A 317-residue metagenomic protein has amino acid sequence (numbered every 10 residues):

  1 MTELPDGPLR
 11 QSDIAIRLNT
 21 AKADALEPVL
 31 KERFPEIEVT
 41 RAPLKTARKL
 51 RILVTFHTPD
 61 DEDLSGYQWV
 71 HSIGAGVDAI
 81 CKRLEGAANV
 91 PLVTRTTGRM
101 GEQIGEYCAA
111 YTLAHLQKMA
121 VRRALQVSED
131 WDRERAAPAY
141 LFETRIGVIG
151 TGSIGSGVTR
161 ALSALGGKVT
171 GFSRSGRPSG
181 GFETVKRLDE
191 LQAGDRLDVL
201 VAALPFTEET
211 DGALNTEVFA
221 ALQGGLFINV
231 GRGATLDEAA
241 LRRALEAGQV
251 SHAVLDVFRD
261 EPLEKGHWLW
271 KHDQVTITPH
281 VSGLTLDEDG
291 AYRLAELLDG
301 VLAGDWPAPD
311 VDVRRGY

Functional and structural regions predicted by a protein language model:
M1-L50: N-terminal glycine-/charge-rich "phosphate-binding" loop or analogous flexible N-terminal tail
T2, P91-R95, R99-Y107, V121-R122 (+1 more regions): C-terminal helix-to-coil terminal segments
E38-K49, H57-E62, G181-L197: Short acidic low-complexity segments
R48-R123: Phosphate/diphosphate ligand-binding glycine-rich loop within oxidoreductases
D60-G66, R83-N89, E217-Q223, A244-Q249 (+1 more regions): Short, conserved loop/helix-junction motifs that constitute active-site signature segments in enzyme catalytic cores
R123-G157: Glycine-rich NAD(P)-binding loop of Rossmann-like domains
A164-G181: NAD(P)-binding Rossmann-fold cofactor-contacting core
G176-W268: Rossmann-like adenosine-cofactor binding region
